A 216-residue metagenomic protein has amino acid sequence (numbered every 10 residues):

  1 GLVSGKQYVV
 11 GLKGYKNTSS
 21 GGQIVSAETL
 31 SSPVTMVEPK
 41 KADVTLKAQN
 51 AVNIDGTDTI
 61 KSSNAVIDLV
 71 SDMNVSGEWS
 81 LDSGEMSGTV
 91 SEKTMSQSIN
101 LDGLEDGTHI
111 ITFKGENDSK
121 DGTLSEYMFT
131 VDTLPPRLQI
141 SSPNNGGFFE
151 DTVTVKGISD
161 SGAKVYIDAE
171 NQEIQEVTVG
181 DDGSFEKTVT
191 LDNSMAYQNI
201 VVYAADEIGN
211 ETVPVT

Functional and structural regions predicted by a protein language model:
G1: Tryptophan-paired
S4-T216: Low-complexity, disordered linker/stalk regions enriched in Pro/Thr/Ser/Gly
